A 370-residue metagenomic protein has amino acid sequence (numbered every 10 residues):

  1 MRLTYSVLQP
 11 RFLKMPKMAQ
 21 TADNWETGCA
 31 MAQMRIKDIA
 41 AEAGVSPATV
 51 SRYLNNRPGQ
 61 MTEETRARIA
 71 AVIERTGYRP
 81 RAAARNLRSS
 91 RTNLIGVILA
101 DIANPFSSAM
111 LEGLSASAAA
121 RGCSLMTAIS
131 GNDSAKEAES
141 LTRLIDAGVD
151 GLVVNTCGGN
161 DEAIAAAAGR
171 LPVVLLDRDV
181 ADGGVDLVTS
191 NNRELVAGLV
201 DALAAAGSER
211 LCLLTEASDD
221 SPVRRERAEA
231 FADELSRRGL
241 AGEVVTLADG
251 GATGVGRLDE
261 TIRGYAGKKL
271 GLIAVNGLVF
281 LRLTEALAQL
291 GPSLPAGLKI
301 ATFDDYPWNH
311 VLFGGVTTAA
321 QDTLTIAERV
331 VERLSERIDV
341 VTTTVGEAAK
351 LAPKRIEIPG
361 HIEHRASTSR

Functional and structural regions predicted by a protein language model:
M1-T92: N-terminal helix-turn-helix DNA-binding module of bacterial transcription factors
A30, E63-A67, T76-R143, A147-D150 (+2 more regions): Amphipathic helical "hinge" segments at domain boundaries
R68, F106-A120, L195-L199, P222-A241 (+3 more regions): Short, solvent-exposed amphipathic alpha-helices that sit in or adjacent to ligand/effector-binding or catalytic
A118-I129, R210-L214, A228, A232-T253: Short beta-strand elements in bilobed, periplasmic/extracellular small-molecule ligand-binding domains
V154-G198, S218, L278, D304-V316: Flexible loop/hinge segments that line or gate small-molecule binding clefts
D186-L213, A252-E260, Q321-T342: Hydrophobic alpha-helical segments within soluble ligand-binding/sensing domains
L199-R238, G346-T368: An alpha-beta-alpha
E260-R370: Flexible loop/turn connectors
